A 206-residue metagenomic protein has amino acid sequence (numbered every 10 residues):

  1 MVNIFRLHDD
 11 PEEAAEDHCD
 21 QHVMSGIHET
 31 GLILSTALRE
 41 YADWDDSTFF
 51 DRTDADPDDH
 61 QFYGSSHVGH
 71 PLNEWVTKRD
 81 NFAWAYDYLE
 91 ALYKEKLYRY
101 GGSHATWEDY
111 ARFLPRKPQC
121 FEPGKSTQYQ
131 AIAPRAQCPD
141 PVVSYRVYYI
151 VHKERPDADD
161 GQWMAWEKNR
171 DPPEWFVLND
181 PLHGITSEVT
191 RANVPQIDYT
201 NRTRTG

Functional and structural regions predicted by a protein language model:
M1-G206: Sequence termini and other peripheral, non-core segments
